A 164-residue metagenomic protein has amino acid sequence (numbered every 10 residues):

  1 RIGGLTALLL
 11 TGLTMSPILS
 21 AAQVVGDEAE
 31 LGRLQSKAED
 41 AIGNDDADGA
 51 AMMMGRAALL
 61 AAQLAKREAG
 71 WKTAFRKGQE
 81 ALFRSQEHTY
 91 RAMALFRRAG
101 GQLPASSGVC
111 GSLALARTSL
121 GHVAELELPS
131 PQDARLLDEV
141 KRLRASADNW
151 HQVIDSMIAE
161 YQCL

Functional and structural regions predicted by a protein language model:
G3-T14: Bacterial N-terminal signal peptides
S20-T73, L164: Immediate post-signal-peptide N-terminus of mature secreted/exported proteins
A29-E39, F75-A99: Amphipathic alpha-helical repeat scaffolds of TPR domains
Q35, E39-D46, A50, G111-L164: C-terminal amphipathic alpha-helix
G43-N44, R97-Q102, V109: Alpha-helix C-terminal capping/termination sites
M54-G55, A61, F96, S106 (+3 more regions): Inward-facing hydrophobic residues that define packing positions of alpha-helical scaffold repeats
A57-A58, G78-E80, S85-E87, A92 (+3 more regions): Small-residue hotspots
A62-G78, E125-D133: Flexible helix-coil transition and linker loops at the boundaries of alpha-helical arrays
